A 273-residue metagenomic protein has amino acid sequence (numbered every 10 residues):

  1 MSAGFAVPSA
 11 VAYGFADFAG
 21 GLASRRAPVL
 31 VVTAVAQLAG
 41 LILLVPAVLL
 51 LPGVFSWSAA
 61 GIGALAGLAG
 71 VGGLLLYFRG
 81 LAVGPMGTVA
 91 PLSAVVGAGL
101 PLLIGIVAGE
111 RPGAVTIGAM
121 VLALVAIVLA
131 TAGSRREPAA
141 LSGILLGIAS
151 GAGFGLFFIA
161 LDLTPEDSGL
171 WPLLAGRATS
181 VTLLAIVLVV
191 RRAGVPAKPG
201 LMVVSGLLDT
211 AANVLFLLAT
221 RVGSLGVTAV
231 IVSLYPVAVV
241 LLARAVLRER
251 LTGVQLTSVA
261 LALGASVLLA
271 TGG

Functional and structural regions predicted by a protein language model:
M1-V11, A19-G20, S24-L65, L74-G84 (+7 more regions): Membrane-interface interhelical linkers
M1-Y13, L51-G70, A108-V125, T164-V181 (+1 more regions): Structural signature of hydrophobic alpha-helical transmembrane segments
P8, F18, A23, L65 (+6 more regions): Short, structured motif recognition centered on aromatic/hydrophobic residues
A12-A16, L43, A69-L76, V96-I104 (+4 more regions): Membrane-embedded alpha-helical core segments of multi-pass
L38-L44, L92-I106, T179-L183, A212-L215 (+2 more regions): Alpha-helical transmembrane segments of compact multi-pass small-molecule transporters, enriched in specific families
A39, G99-I104, P112-A132, Q255-G273: Hydrophobic transmembrane alpha-helices of multi-pass small-molecule transport proteins
L44-V54, P101-T116, G153-L170, D209-V227 (+1 more regions): Hydrophobic alpha-helical transmembrane segments in multi-pass integral membrane proteins
Y77-V115: Membrane-interface helix-loop-helix junctions at boundaries between adjacent transmembrane segments
